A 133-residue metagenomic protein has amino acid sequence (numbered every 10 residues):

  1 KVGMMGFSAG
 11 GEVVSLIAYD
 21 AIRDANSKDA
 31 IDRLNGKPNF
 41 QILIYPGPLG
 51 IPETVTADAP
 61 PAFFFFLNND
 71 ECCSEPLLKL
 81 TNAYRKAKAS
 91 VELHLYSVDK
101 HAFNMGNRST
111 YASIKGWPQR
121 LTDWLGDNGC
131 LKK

Functional and structural regions predicted by a protein language model:
K1-D58: Primarily recognizes the serine-hydrolase "nucleophile elbow" in alpha/beta-hydrolase and SGNH/GDSL folds
A9, N68-E71, V98-K100: Acidic beta-to-alpha connecting loop that harbors the catalytic carboxylate
N35, S74, K115-P118: Non-membrane alpha-helical structural segments and their capping/turn regions in soluble enzymes
F63-F66: Short beta-strand/loop motif that positions the catalytic acidic residue of the alpha/beta-hydrolase fold
E71-K79: Conserved alpha/beta-hydrolase "acid-adjacent" motif
R85-K133: C-terminal catalytic histidine-bearing segment of alpha/beta-hydrolase fold enzymes
